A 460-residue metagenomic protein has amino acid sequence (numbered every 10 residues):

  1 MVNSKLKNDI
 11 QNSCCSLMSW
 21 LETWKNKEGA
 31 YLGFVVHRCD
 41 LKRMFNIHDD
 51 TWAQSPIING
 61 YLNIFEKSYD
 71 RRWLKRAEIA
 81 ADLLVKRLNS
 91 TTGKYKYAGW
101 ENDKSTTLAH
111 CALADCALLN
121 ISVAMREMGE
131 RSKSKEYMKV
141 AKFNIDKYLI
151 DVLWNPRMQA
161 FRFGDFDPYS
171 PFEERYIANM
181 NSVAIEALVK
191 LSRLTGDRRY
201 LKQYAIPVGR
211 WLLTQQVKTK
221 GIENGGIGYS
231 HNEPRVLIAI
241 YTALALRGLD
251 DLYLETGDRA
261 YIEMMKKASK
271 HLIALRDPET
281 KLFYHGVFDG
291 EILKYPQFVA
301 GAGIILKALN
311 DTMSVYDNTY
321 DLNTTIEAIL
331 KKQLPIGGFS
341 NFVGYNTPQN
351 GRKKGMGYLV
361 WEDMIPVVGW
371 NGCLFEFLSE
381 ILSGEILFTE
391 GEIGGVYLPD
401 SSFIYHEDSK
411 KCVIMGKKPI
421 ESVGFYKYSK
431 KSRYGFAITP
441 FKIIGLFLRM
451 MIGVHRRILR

Functional and structural regions predicted by a protein language model:
M1-N8, S55-R72, L113-K133, V183-R199 (+3 more regions): Well-ordered alpha-helical scaffold segments within catalytic/enzyme domains
M1-P56, G60-Y97, K139-D165, I206-G221 (+11 more regions): Low-complexity, Ser/Thr/Pro/Gly-enriched N-terminal "stalk/linker" regions
K7-C15, T51, R71-E78, L108 (+11 more regions): Non-membrane alpha-helical structural segments and their capping/turn regions in soluble enzymes
K7-I10, C14, M18, A30-V35 (+2 more regions): Membrane-proximal basic amphipathic "stem/tether" segments
C15, V123, R131-T214, G228-E233 (+2 more regions): Active-site lining segments of carbohydrate-active enzymes
E28-D49, T92-L113, R157-M180, G221-L244 (+2 more regions): Carbohydrate-binding/catalytic loop surfaces
I262, K267-R276, L282-K331: Active-site/pore-lining binding-face segments in mid-to-C-terminal subdomains
